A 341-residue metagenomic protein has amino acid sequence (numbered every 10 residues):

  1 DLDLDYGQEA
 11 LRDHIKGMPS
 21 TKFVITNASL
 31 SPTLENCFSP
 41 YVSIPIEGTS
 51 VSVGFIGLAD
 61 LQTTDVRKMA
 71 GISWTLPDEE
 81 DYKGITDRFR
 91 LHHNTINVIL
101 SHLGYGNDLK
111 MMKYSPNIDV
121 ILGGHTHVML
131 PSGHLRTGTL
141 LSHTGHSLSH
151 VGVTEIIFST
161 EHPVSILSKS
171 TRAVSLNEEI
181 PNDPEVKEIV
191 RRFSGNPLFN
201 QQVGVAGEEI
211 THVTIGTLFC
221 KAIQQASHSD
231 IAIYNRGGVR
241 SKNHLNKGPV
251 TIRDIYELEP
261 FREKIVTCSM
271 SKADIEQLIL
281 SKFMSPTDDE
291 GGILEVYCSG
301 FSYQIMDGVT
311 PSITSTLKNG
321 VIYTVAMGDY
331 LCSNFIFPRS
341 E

Functional and structural regions predicted by a protein language model:
D1-E185, T214-A222, T267, M284: Acidic, metal/ion-coordinating pockets
L2, I72-W74, L130, T211 (+3 more regions): Bulky hydrophobic/aromatic packing residues
D3, S73-T75, G204, Y256-R262: Generic, ordered loop/turn and secondary-structure boundary motif
Y6, A59-Q62, L109, V128-M129 (+7 more regions): Basic, gly/Ser/Thr/Pro-rich low-complexity segments located predominantly at protein N termini
K16, L91, R191-F199, H228 (+2 more regions): Generic surface-pattern signal
S20-N27, S39-Y41, T217-E341: Feature captures C-terminal
S52, M69, F193, Q202-V205 (+3 more regions): Intrinsically disordered, low-complexity segments enriched in small/polar residues
F158-P249, Y256-E259: A short C-terminal boundary segment appended to hydrolase-like catalytic domains
